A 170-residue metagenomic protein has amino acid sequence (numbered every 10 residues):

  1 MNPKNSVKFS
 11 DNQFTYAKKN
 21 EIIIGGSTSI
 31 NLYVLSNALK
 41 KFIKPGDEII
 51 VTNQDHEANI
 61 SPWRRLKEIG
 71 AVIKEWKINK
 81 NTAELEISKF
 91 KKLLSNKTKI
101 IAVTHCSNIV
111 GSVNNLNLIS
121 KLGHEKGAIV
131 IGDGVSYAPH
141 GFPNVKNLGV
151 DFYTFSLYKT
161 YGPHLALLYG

Functional and structural regions predicted by a protein language model:
M1-G170: Pyridoxal 5′-phosphate
